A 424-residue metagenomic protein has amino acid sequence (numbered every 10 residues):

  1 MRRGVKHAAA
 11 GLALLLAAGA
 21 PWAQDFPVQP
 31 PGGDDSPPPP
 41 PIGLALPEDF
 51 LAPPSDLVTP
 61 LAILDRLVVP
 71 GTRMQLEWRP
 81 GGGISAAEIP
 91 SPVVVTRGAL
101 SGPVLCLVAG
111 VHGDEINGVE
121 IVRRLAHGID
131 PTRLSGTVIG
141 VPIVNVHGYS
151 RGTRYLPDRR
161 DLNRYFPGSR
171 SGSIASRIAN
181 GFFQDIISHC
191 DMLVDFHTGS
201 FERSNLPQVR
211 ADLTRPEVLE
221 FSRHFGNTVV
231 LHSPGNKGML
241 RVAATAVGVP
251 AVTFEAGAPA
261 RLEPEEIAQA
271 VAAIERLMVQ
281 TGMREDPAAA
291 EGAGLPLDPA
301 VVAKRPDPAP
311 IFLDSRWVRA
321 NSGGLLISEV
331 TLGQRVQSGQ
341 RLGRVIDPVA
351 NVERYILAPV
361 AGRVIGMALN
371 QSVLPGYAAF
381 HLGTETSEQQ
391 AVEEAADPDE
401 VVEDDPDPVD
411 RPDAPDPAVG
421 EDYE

Functional and structural regions predicted by a protein language model:
M1-A9: Bacterial N-terminal signal peptides that target proteins for export
Q24-E424: Structured catalytic-domain cores with a bias toward divalent-metal coordination
